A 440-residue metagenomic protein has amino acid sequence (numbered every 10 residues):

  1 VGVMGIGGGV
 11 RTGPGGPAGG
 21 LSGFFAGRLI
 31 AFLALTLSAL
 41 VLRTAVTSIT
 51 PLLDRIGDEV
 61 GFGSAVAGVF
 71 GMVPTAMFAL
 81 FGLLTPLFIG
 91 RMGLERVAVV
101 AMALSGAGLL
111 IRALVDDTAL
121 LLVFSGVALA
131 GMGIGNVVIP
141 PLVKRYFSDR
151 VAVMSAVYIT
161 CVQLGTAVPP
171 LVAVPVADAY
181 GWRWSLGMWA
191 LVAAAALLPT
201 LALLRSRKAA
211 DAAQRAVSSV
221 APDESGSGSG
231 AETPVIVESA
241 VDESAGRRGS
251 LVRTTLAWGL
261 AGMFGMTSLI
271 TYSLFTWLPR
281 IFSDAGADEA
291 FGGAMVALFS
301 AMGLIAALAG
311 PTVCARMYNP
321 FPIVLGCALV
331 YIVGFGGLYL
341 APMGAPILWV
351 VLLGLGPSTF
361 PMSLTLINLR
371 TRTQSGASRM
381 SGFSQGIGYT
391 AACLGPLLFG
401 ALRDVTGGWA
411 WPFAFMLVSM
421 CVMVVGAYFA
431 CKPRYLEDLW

Functional and structural regions predicted by a protein language model:
I49-T50, R253-A297, A301-A307: Extracytoplasmic gate region of multi-pass secondary transporters
G61, G93, L114-A119, S148 (+2 more regions): Helix-breaking motifs and short loop linkers at transmembrane-helix boundaries and internal kinks in secondary membrane
L80-A119: Conserved MFS/SLC helix-loop-helix module at the cytosolic interface between two early adjacent transmembrane helices
F81-G93, A306-N319: Helix-to-loop junctions at the C-terminal end of transmembrane segments in multipass secondary transporters
F124-C161: Cytoplasmic helix-loop-helix junction between adjacent transmembrane helices in 12-TM secondary transporters
D149-R150, V157-K208: Helix-loop-helix hairpin linking two adjacent transmembrane segments in secondary transporters
Y318-S363: C-terminal transmembrane helical hairpin of 12-TM major facilitator-type secondary transporters
T371-W409, M416: A late C-terminal transmembrane helix in Major Facilitator Superfamily
